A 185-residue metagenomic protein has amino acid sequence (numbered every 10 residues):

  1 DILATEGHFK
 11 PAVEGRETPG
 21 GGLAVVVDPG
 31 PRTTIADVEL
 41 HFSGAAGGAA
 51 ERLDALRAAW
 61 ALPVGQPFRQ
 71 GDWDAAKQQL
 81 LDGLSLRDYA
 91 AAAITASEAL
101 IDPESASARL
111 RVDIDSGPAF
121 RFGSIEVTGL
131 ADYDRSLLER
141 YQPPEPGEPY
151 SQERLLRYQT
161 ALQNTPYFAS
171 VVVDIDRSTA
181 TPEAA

Functional and structural regions predicted by a protein language model:
D1-A185: Periplasmic polypeptide-binding modules associated with outer-membrane biogenesis and secretion
